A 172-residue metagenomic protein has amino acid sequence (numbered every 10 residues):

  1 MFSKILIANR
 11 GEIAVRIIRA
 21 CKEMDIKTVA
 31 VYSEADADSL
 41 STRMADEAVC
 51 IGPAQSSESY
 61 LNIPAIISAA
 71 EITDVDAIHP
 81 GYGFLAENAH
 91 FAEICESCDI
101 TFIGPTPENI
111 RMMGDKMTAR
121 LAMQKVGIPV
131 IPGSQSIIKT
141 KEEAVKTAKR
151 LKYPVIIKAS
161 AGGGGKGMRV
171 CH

Functional and structural regions predicted by a protein language model:
M1-H172: N-terminal beta-alpha lobe that positions the nucleotide/phosphoryl donor in ATP/NTP-coupled carboxylate activation
